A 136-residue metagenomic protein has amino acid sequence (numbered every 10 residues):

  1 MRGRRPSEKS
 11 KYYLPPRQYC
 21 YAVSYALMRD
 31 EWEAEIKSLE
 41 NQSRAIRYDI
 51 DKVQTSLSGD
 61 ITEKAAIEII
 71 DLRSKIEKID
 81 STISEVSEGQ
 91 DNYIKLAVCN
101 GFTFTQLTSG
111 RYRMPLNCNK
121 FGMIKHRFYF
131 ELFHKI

Functional and structural regions predicted by a protein language model:
M1-E85: N-terminal interaction/assembly modules
S84, V98-C99, F133: Short, locally clustered residues in the helix-turn-helix/winged-helix DNA-binding domain
Y93-I94: A short pre-motif secondary-structure segment
N100-N117: Helix-turn-helix DNA-binding module
F121-K135: DNA major-groove recognition helices of helix-turn-helix
